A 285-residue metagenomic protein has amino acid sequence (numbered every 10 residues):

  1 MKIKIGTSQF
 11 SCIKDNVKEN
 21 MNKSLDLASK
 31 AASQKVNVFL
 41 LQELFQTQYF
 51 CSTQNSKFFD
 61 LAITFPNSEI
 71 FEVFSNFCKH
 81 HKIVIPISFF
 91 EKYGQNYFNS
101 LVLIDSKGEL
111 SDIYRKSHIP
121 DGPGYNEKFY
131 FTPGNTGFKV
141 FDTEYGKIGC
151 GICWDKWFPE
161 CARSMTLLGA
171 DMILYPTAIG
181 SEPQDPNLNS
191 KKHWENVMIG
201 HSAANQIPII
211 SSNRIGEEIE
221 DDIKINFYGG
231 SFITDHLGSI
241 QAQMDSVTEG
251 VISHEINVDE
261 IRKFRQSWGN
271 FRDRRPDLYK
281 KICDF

Functional and structural regions predicted by a protein language model:
M1-T7: Extreme N-terminal starter segment of soluble prokaryotic enzymes
I5, L103-S111, T234-A242: Short, glycine-anchored, charge-dense loop/turn motifs used at functional sites
Q9-D15: Short polar catalytic/cofactor-binding loops
V17, L25, S29-K107, S111-I113 (+2 more regions): Cys-nucleophile CN-hydrolase/nitrilase-fold catalytic domain and related Cys-dependent amidase chemistry that acts on
I63, K92-T177, S181-G200, Q266-N270: Active-site catalytic loop in hydrolytic enzyme cores
P66-V84, K147, C153-V251: CN hydrolase (nitrilase-like) catalytic-core segments centered on the catalytic cysteine and neighboring Lys/Glu
I87-F89, S100-L103, K139, S212 (+2 more regions): Short beta-strand scaffold segments in enzyme catalytic cores
E260-F285: A conserved C-terminal secondary-structure "cap"
